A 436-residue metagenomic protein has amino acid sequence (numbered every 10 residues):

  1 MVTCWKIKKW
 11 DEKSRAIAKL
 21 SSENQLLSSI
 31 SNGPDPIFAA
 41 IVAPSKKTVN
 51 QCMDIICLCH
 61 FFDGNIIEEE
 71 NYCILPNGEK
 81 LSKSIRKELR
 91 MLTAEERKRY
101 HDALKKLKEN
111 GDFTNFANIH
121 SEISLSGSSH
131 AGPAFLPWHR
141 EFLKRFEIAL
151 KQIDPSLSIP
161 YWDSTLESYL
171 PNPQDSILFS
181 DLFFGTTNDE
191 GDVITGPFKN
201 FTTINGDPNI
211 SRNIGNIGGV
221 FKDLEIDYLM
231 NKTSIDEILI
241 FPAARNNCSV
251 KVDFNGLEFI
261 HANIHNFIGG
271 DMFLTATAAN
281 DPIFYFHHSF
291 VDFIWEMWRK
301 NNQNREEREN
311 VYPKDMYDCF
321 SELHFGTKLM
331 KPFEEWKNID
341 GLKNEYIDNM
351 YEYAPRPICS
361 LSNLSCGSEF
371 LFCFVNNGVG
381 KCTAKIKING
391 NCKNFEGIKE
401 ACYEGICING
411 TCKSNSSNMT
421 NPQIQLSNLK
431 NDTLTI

Functional and structural regions predicted by a protein language model:
M1-I436: C-terminal accessory segments of proteins
